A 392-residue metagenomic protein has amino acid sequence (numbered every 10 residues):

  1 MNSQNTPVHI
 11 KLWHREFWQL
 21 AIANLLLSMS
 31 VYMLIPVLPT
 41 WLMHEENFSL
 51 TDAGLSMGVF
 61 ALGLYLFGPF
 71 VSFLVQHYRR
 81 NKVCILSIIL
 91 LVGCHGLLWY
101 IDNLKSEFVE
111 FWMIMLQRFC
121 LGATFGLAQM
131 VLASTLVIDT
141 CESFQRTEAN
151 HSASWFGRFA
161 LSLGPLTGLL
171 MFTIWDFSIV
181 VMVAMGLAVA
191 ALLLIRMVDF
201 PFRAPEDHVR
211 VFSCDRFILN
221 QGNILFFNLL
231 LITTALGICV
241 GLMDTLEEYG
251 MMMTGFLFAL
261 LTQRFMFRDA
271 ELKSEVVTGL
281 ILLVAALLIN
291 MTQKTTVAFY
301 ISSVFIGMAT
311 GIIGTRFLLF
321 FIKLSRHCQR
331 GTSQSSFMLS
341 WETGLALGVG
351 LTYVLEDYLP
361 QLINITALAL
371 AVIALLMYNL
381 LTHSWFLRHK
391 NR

Functional and structural regions predicted by a protein language model:
N5-A61, N220-M251: Helix-loop boundary and gating motifs at the non-cytosolic
L55-F73, T254-Q263: Central cavity-lining transmembrane alpha-helices of secondary-active solute carriers, predominantly the Major
I89-F108, I281-K294: C-terminal ends and interior cores of transmembrane alpha-helices in multi-pass membrane transporters/permeases
F111, Q117-F156: Cytoplasmic helix-loop-helix junction between adjacent transmembrane helices in 12-TM secondary transporters
L127-C141, G311-R326: Intracellular juxtamembrane helix-capping segments at the cytosolic ends of symmetry-related transmembrane helices
S178-M197, L362-W385: Symmetry-related core transmembrane helices of the 12-TM Major Facilitator Superfamily/SLC fold
L272-F317: C-terminal transmembrane helical hairpin of 12-TM major facilitator-type secondary transporters
S325-P360: A late C-terminal transmembrane helix in Major Facilitator Superfamily
